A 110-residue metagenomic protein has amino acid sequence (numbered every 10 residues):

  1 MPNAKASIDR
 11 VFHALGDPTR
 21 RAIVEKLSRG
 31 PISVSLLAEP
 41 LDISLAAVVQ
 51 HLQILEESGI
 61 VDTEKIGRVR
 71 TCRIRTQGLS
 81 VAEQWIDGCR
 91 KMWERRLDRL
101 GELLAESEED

Functional and structural regions predicted by a protein language model:
M1-S7, E25, S80-D110: Amphipathic alpha-helical dimerization/coiled-coil segments that flank or bridge DNA-binding/regulatory modules
P2, A6-A47, V69-Q84: N-terminal helix-turn-helix DNA-binding core of bacterial DNA-binding proteins
L15-G16, I60, K65, W85 (+1 more regions): Coiled-coil-like amphipathic alpha-helices with heptad-repeat character
L52-Q53: Short, hydrophobic-biased segments on the C-terminal half of alpha helices that form "recognition helices"
E56-G67, T71-R73: Beta-hairpin "wing" of winged helix-turn-helix
